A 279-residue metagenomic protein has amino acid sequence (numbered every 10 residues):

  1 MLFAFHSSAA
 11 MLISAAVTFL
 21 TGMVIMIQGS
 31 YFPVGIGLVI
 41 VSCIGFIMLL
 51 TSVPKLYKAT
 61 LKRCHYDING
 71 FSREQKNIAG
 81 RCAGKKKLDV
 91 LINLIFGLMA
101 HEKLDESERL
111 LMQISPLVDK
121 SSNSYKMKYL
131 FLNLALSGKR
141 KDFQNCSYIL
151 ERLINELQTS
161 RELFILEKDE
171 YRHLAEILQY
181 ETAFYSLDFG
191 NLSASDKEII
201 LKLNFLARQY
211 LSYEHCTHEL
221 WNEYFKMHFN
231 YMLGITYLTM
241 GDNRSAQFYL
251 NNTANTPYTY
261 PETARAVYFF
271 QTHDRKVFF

Functional and structural regions predicted by a protein language model:
M1-S14: Juxtamembrane interface helix immediately N-terminal to a transmembrane segment
G22-G37: Membrane-interfacial hairpin junctions
S30-P33, A59-K76, L98-Q113, R140-T159 (+4 more regions): Helix-turn-helix repeat elements of alpha-solenoid scaffolds
I36-Y66: Transmembrane alpha-helices and immediately adjacent membrane-cytoplasm interface residues in multi-pass integral
S42-L49, K76-K86, M112-N123, E151-I165 (+2 more regions): Solenoid-like repeat scaffolds
K58, D89-F96, Y125-A135, Y171-Y185 (+2 more regions): "A position-specific structural signal for the A-helix of alpha-solenoid helical repeats
L94-G190: Intracellular, membrane-proximal regulatory regions of polytopic membrane proteins
A194-F279: Long, non-transmembrane cytosolic or organellar matrix-exposed soluble domains/tails of integral membrane proteins
